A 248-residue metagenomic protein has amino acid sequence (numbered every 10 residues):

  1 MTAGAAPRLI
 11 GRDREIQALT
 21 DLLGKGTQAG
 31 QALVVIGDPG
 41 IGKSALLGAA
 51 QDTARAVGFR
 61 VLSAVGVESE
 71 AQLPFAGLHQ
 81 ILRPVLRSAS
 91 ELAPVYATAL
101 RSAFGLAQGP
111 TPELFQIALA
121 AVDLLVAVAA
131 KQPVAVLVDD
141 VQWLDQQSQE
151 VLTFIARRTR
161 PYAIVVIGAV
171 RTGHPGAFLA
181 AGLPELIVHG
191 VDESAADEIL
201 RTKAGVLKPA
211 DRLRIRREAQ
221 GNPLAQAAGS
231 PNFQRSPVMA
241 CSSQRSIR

Functional and structural regions predicted by a protein language model:
M1-R248: Key residue(s) within conserved catalytic/signature motifs
